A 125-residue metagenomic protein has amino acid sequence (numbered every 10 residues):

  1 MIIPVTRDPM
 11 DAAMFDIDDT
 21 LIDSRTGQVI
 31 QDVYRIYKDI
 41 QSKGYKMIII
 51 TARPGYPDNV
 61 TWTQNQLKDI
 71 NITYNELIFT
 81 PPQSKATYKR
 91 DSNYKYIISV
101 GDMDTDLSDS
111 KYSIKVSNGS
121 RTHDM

Functional and structural regions predicted by a protein language model:
M1-F15: Non-catalytic pre-domain segments flanking phosphatase-related domains
V5-P9, S42, R90-Y94: Flexible, charged surface loops at secondary-structure boundaries
A12-D16, K46-T51, E76-I78, I97-S99: Structural recognition of the beta-strand scaffold that forms the well-ordered cores of secreted hydrolase catalytic
T20-I22: Hydrophobic "anchor" residues
S24-T26, S110: Short, function-defining helix-loop hinge/capping sites that tune catalysis or transport
T26, V33-Q64: Substrate-recognition element of Asp-dependent hydrolases with the DxDx(T/V) motif
G27-Q31, T80-Q83: Conserved phosphate-coordination/catalytic loops
D58-M125: C-terminal cap/substrate-recognition subdomain and adjoining C-terminal extension of metal-dependent phosphatase-like
